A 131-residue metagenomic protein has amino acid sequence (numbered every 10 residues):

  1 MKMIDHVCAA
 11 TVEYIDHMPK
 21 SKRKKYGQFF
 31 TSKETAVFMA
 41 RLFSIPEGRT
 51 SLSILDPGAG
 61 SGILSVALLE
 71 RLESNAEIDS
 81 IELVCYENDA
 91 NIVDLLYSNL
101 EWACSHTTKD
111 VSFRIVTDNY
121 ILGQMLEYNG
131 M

Functional and structural regions predicted by a protein language model:
M1-M131: SAM-dependent methyltransferase catalytic region
